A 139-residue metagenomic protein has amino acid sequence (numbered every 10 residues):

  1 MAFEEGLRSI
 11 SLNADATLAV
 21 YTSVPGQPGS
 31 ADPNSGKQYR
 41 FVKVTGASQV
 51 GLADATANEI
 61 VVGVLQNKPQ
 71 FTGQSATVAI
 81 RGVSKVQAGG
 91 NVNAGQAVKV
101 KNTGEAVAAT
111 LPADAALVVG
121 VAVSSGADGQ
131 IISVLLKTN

Functional and structural regions predicted by a protein language model:
M1-N139: Surface-exposed, low-hydrophobicity beta-strand/loop segments enriched in small/polar/acidic residues
